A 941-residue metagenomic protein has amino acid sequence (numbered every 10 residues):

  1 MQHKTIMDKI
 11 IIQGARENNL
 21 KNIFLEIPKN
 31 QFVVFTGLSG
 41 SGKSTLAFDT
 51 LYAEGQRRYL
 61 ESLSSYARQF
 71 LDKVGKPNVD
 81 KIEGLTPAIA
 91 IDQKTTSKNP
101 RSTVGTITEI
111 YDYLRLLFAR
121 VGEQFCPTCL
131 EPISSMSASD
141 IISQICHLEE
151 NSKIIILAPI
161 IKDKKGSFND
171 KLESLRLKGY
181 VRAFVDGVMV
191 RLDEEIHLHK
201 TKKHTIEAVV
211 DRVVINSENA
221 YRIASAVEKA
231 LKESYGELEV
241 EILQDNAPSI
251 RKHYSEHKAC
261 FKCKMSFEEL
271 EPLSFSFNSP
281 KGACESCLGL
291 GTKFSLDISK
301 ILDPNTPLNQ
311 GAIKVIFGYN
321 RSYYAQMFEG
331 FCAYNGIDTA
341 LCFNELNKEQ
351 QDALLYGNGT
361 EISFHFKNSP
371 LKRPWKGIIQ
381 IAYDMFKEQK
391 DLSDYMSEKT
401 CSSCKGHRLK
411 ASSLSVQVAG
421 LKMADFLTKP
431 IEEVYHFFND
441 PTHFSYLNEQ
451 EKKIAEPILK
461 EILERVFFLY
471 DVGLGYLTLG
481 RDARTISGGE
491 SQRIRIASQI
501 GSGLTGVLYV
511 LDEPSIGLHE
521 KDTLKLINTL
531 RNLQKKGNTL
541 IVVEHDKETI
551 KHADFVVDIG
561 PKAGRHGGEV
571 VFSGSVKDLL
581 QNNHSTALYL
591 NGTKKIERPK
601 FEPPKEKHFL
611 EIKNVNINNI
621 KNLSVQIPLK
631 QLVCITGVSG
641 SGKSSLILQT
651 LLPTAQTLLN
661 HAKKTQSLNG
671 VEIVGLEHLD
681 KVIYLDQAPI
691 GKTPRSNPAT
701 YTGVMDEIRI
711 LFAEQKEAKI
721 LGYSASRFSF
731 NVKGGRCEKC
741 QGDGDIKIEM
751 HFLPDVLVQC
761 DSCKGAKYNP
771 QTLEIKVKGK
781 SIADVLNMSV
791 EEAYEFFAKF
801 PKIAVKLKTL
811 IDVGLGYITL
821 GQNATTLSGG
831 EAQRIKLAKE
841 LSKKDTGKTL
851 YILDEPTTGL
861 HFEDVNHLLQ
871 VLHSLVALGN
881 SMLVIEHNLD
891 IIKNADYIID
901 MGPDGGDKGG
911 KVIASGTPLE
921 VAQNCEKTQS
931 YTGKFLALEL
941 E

Functional and structural regions predicted by a protein language model:
M1-E941: Conserved phosphate-binding elements of NTP-dependent enzyme cores
